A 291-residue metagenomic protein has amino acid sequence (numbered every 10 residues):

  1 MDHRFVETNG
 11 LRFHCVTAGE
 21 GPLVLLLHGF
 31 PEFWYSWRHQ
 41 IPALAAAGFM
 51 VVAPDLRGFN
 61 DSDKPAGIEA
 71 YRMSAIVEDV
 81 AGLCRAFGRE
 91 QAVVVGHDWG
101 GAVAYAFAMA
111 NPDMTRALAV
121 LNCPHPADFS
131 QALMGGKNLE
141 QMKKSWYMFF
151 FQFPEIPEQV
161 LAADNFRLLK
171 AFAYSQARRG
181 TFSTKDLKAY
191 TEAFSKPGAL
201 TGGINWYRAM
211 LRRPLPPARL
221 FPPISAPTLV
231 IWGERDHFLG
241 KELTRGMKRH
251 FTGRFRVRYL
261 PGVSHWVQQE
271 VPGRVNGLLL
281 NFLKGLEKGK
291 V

Functional and structural regions predicted by a protein language model:
M1-D2, L11-F13, V52, F59-V95 (+3 more regions): Flexible "cap/lid" subdomain of the alpha/beta-hydrolase fold that forms the substrate-access gate
V16-D63: Conserved HGGG/HGGXW glycine-rich cap/lid loop of the alpha/beta-hydrolase fold
G19, A86-E90, L286: Glycine-rich phosphate-binding loop signature in dinucleotide/nucleotide-binding domains
F33-W34, A102, V263: A short, glycine- and basic residue-enriched loop/turn that sits immediately adjacent to a domain's principal
R254-V291: Catalytic active-site module of serine/aspartate enzymes centered on a nucleophile-bearing elbow/loop
